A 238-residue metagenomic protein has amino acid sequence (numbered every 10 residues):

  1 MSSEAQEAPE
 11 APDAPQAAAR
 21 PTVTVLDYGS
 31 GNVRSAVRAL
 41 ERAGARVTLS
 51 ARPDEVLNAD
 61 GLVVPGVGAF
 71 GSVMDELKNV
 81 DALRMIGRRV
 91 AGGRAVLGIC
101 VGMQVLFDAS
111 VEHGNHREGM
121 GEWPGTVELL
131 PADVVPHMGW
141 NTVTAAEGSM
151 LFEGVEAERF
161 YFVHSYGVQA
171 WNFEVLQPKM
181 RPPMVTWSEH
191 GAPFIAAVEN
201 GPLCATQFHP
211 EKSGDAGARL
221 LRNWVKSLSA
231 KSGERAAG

Functional and structural regions predicted by a protein language model:
S2-D13, A91, G125-G238: Amide-donor transfer/coupling interface in amidating biosynthetic enzymes
A19-T24, L203: Extreme N-terminal starter segment of soluble prokaryotic enzymes
V23-G44, E211: N-terminal beta1-alpha1 ligand-phosphate binding loop
E55-V56, R89: Structural alpha-helical scaffold elements that stabilize or flank donor/cofactor-binding regions in carbohydrate
A59: An anion/phosphate-binding loop that grips the pyrophosphate of nucleotide cofactors and donors
V63-P65, F162: Structural motif
G68-W140: Cysteine-nucleophile active-site neighborhood
